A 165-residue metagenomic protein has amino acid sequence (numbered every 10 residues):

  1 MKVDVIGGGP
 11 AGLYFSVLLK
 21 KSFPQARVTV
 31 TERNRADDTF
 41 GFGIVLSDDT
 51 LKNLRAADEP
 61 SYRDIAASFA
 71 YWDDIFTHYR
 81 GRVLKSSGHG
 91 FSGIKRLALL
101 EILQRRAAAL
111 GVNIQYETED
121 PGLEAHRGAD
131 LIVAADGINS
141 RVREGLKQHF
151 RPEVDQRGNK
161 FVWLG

Functional and structural regions predicted by a protein language model:
M1-A11: Beta1/beta-strand and adjacent pyrophosphate-binding region of the FAD-binding site in flavoprotein oxidoreductases
I6, L18-F40: Glycine-rich FAD pyrophosphate-binding loop
A11, F15, A36, N139: Conserved Rossmann-like nucleotide-cofactor binding loop
F15-S16, A107: Small-residue (primarily alanine) positions within well-ordered alpha-helices, especially packing/interaction faces
V17-L18, F42-G43, E144-K147: Short amphipathic alpha-helical segments
R35-N53: Conserved N-terminal glycine-rich FAD pyrophosphate-binding loop of Rossmann-like flavoproteins
S47-G165: Conserved N-terminal helical subregion
